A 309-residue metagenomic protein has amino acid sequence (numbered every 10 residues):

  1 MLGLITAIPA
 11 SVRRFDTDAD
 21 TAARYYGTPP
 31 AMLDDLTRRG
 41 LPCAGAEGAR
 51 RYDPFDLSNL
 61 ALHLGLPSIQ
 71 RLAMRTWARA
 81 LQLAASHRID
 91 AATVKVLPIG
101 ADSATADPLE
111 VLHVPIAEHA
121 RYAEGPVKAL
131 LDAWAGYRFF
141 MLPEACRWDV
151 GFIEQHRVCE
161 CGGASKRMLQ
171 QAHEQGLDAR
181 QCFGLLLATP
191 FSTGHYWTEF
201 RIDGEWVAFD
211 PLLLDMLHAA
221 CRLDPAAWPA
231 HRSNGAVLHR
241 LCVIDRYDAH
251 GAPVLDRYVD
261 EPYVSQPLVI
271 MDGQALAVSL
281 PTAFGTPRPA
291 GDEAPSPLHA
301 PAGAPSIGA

Functional and structural regions predicted by a protein language model:
M1-R13, A252-L255: A detector for short, charged/polar N-terminal pre-domain segments
A7-L33: Polyanion-binding surface elements
R24-Y25, R38-R39, E174: Residues at alpha-helix termini
T28-G48: Major-groove DNA-recognition helix of helix-turn-helix-type DNA-binding domains
G48-P54: Minor-groove-contacting beta-hairpin "wing" of winged helix-turn-helix DNA-binding domains
F55-L97: A short, Lys/Arg-enriched interface patch at domain edges and termini
A84-C159, R167, T193, G235-Y263 (+6 more regions): Secondary-structure boundary elements
K166-A249: Hydrophobic/aromatic-rich core segments of domains that either
